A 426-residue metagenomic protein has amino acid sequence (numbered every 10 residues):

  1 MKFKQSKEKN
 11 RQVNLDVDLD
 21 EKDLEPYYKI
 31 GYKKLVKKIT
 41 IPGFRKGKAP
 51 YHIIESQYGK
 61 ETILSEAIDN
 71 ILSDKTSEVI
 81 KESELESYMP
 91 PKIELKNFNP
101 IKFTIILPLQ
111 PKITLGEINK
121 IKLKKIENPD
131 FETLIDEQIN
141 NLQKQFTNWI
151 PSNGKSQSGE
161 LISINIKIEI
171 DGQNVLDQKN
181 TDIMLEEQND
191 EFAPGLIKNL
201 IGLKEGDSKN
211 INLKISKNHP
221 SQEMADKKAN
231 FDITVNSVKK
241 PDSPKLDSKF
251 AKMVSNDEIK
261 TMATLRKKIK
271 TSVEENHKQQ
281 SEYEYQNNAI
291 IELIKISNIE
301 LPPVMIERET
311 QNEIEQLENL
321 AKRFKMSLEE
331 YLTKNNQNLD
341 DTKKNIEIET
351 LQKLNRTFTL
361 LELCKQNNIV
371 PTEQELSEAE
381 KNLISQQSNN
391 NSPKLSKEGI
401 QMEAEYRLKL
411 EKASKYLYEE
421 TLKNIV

Functional and structural regions predicted by a protein language model:
M1-V426: FKBP-type peptidyl-prolyl cis-trans isomerases
